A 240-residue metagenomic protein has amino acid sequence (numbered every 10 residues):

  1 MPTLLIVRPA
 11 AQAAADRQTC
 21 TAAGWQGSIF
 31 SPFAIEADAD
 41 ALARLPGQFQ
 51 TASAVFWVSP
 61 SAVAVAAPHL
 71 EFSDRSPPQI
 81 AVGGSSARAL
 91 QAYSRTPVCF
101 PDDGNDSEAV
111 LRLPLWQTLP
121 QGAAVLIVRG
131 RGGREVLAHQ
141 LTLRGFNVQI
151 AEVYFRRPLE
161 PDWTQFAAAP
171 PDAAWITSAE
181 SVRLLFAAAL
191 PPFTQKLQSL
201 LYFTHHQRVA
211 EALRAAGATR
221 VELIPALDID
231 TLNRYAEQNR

Functional and structural regions predicted by a protein language model:
M1-R240: Signature of uroporphyrinogen-III synthase
